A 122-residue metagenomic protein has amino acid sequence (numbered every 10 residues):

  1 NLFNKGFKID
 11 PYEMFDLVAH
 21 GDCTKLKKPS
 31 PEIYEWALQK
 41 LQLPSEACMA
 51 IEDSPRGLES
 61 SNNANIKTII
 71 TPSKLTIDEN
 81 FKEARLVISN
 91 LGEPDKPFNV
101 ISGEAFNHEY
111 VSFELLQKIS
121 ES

Functional and structural regions predicted by a protein language model:
N1-S122: Asp-based, Mg2+/Mn2+-dependent phosphohydrolase catalytic module
